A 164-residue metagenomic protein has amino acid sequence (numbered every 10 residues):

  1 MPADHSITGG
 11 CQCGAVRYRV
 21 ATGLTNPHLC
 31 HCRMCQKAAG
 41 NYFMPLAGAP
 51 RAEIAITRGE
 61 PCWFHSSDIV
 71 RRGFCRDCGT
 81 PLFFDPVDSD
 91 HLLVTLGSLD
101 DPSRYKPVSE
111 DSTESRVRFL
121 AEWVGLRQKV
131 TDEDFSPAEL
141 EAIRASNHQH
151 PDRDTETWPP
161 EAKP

Functional and structural regions predicted by a protein language model:
M1-T8, A15-P164: A short Gly-Trp-Pro
